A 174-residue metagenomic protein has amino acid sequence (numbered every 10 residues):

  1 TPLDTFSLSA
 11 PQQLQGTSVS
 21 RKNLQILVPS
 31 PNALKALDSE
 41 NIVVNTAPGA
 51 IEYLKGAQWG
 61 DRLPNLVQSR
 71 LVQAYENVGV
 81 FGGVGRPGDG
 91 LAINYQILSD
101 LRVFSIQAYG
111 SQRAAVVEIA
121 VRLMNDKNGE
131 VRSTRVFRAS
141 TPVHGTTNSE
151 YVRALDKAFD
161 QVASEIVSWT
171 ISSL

Functional and structural regions predicted by a protein language model:
T1-P64, S172-L174: A structural "domain/chain start" motif
T1-T17, R21-K22, Q73, V78-E130 (+1 more regions): Surface-exposed short loop/turn segments
P31, D100-F104, R138-S140: Generic short beta-strand segments
A36-L37, P64, Q112, E130 (+1 more regions): Alpha-helix N-cap/helix-start motif
A50-Q58, K127-S164, S168: Short secondary-structure boundary motifs at beta->alpha junctions and helix caps
V72, E76-V80, V167-L174: Sec-exported extracytoplasmic/periplasmic mature domains
